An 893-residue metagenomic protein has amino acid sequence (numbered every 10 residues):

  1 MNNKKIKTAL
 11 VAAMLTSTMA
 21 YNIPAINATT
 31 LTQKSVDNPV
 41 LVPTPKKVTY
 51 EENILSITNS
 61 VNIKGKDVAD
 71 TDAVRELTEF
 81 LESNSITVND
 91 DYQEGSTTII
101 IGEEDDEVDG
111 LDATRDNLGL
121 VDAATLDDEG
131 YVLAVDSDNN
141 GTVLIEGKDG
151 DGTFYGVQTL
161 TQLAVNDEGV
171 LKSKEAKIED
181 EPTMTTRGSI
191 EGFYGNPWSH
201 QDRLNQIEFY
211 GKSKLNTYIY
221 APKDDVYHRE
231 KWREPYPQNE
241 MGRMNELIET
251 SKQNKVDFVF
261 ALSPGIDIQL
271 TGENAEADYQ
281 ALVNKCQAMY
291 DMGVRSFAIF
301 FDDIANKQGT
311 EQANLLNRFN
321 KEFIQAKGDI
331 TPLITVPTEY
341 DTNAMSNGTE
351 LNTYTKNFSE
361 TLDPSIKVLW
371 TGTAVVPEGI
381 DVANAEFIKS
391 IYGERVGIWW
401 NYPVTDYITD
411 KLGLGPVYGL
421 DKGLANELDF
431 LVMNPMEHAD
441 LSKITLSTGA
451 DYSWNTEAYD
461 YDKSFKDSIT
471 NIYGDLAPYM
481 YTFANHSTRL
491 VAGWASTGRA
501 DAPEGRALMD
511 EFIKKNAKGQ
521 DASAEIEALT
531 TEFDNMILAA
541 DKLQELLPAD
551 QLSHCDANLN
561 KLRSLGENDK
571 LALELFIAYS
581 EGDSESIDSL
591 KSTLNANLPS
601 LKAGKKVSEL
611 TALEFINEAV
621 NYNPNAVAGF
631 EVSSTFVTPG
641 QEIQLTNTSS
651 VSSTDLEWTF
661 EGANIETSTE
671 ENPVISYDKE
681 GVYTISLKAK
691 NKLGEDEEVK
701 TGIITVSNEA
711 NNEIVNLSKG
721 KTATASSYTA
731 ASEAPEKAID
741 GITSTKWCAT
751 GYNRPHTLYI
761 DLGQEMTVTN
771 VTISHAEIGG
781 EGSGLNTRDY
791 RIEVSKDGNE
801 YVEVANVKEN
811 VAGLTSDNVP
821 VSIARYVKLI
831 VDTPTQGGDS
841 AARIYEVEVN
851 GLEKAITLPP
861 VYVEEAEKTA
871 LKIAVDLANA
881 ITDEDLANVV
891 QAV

Functional and structural regions predicted by a protein language model:
V11, A855-V893: Beta-rich interaction/scaffold domains
T29-N139, V170-I178: Acidic, contiguous N-terminal accessory segments
T125-Q287, D291-R295, Q325: Feature activates predominantly on carbohydrate-active enzymes
F193, I304-K466: Catalytic-core regions of glycoside hydrolase
Y461-A626: C-terminal functional modules
G640-S649: A short beta-strand segment in extracellular, disulfide-stabilized domains
L656-I675: Surface-exposed, flexible coil segments in extracellular/virion-facing regions
S732, D740-E803, E809-L858: Aromatic, loop-rich ligand-recognition surfaces of beta-strand-rich domains
